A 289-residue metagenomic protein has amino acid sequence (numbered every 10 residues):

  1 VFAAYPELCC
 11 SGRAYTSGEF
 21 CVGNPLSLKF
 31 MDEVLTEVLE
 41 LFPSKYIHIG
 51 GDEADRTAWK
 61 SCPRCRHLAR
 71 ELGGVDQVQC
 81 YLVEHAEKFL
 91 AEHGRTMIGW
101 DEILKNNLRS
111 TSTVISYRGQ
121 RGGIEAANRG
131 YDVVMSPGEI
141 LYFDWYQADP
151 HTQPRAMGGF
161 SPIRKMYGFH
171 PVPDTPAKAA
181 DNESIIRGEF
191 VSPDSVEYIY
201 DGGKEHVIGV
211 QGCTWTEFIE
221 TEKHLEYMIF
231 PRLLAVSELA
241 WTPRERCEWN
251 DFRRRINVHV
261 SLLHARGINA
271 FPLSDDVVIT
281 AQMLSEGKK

Functional and structural regions predicted by a protein language model:
V1-K29, T57-Q77: Aromatic- and acidic-residue-enriched carbohydrate-binding clefts of CAZyme catalytic domains
P25-Y46, E53, C65-K289: Substrate-binding groove of N-acetylhexosamine-processing glycoside hydrolases
